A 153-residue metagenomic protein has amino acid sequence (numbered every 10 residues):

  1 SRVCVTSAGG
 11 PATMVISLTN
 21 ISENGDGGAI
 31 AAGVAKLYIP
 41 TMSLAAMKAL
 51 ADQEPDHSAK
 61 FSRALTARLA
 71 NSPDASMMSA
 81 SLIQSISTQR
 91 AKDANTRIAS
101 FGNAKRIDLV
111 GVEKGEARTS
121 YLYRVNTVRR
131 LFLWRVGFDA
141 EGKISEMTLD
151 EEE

Functional and structural regions predicted by a protein language model:
S1-S62, N126-E153: Catalytic loop of the DD-peptidase/beta-lactamase superfamily, centered on the K-T-G motif and neighboring
S7-G9, K48-L50, R68-P73, L109-V110: Short amphipathic alpha-helical segments, especially helix-boundary/capping motifs
K36-L44, A67-A70, A80, S100-F101: A structural signal for alpha-helix termini and helix-coil/disorder junctions
K48, G115-R118: Short, positively charged
P55-A80: Short acidic-aromatic low-complexity motifs
S72-E116: Short solvent-exposed beta->alpha transition segments
G111, S120-V128: Short beta-strand segments that buttress and anchor functional surface loops
